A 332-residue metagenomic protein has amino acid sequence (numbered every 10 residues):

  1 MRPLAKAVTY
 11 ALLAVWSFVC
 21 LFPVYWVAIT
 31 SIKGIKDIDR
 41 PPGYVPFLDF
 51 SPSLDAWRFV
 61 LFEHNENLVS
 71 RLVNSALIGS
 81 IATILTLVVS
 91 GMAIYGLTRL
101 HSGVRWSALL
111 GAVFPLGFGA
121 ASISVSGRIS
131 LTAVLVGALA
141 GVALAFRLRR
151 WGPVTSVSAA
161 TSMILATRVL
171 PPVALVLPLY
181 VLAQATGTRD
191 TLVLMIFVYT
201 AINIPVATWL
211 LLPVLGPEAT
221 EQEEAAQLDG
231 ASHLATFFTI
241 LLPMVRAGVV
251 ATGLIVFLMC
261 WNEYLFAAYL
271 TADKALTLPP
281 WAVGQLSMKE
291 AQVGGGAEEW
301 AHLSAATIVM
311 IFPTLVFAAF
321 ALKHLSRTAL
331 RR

Functional and structural regions predicted by a protein language model:
M1-A5, G79-G111, I123-M163: Transmembrane-helix boundary motif in ABC transporter permease subunits
L13-F22, A82, T86, L110-A120 (+5 more regions): Faces of alpha-helical transmembrane segments in polytopic inner-membrane proteins
V15, F22-N65, A93, L182 (+2 more regions): Short membrane-interfacial helix/loop motifs at transmembrane-helix boundaries
I35, A183, C260-L315: Interhelical loop and adjacent transmembrane-helix boundary motif in polytopic membrane transport permeases
D37-D39, G103-R105, A231-A235, D273 (+1 more regions): Short cytosolic juxtamembrane segments of multi-pass membrane proteins
D39-A82, F114-T132, A138, M288-G296: Periplasmic/extracellular loop-to-transmembrane helix junction in inner-membrane transport proteins
E66-I81, V193-L194, Y199, A291-A321: A membrane-interface signal for the N-terminal entry of alpha-helical transmembrane segments
D229-G230, P243: Glycine/proline-centered hinge or cleavage motifs at structural transition points of membrane proteins
